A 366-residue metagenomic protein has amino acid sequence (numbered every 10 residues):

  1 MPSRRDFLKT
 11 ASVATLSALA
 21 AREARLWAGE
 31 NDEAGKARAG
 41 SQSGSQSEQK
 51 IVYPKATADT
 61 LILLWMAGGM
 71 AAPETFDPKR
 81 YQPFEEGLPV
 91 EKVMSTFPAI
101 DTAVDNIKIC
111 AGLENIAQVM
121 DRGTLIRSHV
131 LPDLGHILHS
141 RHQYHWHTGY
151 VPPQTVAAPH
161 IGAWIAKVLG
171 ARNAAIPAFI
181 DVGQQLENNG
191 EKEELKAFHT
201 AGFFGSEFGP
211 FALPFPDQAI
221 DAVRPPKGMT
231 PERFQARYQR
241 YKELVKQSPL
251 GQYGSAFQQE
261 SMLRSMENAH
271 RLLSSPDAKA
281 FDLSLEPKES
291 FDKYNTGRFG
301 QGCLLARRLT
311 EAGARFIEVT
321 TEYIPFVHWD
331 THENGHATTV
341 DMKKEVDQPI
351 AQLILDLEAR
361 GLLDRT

Functional and structural regions predicted by a protein language model:
M1-T366: Ligand-binding pockets and gating/stacking loops
